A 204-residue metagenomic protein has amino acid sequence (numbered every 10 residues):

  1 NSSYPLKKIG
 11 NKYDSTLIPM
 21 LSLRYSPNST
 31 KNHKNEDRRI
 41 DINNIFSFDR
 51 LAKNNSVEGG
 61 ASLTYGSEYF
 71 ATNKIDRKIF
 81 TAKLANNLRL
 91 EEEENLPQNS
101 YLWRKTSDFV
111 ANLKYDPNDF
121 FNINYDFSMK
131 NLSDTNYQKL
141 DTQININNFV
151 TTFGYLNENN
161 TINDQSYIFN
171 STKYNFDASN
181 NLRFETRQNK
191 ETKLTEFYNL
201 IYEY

Functional and structural regions predicted by a protein language model:
N1-E203: Outer-membrane beta-barrel translocator/pore domains, especially the C-terminal barrels of Gram-negative outer-membrane
